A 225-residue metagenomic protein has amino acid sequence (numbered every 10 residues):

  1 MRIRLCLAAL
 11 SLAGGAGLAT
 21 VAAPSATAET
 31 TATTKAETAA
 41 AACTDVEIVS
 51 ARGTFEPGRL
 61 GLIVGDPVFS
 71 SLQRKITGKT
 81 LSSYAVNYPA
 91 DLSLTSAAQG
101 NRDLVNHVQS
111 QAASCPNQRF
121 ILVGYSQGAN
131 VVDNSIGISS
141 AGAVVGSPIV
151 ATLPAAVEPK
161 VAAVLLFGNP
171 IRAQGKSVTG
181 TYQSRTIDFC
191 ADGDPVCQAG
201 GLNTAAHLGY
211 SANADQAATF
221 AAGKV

Functional and structural regions predicted by a protein language model:
M1-E29: Secretory targeting and sorting signals
G15-G17, G65, S139, H207: Residues in and immediately flanking transmembrane alpha helices
G15-G17, Y125, N130-V131, A214-A218: Hydrophobic alpha-helical membrane segments, chiefly transmembrane helices and signal peptide h-regions, characterized
A28-A41: Low-complexity, acidic Ser/Thr/Pro-rich repeat tracts that form intrinsically disordered stalk/linker regions of very
A40-R119, D192-A214, A218-G223: Active-site catalytic motif of lipid deacylating hydrolases and related acyltransferases
V49, Y84, A162-L165, I187-F189: Hydrophobic/aromatic beta-strand patches that form the interior of the parallel beta-sheet core in alpha/beta enzyme
P67, N101-V123, Q127-Q183, V196: Serine-dependent carboxylesterase/thioesterase catalytic core of lipase-like alpha/beta-hydrolase/SGNH enzymes
Q183-G193: A catalytic-pocket lid/entrance helix-loop region that shapes and gates access to the active site across common
